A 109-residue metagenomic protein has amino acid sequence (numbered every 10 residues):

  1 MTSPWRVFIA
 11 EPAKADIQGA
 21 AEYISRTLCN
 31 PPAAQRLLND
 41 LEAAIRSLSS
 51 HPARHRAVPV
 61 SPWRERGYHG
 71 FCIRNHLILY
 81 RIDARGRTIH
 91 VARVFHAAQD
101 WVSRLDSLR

Functional and structural regions predicted by a protein language model:
M1-E65, V102, L108: Basic, Lys/Arg-enriched alpha-helical interface segments
H55-R85: Basic/aromatic recognition patch in beta-strand/loop cores that engages polyanionic ligands
I73-R109: Enriched for short, Lys/Arg-rich terminal
